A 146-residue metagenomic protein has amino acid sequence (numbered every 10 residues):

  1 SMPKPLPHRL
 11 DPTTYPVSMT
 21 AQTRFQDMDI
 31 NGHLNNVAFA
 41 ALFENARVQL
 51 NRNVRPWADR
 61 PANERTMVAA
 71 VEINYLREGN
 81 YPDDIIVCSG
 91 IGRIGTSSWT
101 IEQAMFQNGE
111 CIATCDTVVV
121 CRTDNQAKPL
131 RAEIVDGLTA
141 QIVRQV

Functional and structural regions predicted by a protein language model:
M2-M19, Y75, G79-P82, I91-V146: HotDog/MaoC-like acyl-thioester-processing domains
M2-Q49, N53: Catalytic strand-loop segment that frames the active site of acyl-thioester-processing enzymes
Q26-M28, R65, G79, K128: Flexible, active-site-adjacent loop/turn segments at secondary-structure boundaries
L34, T66-V68, I112: A broad, structural micro-motif
R52-R65: Short, solvent-exposed helix-to-loop capping segments enriched in aromatics
A62-N80: Small beta-barrel nucleic-acid-binding modules, principally OB-folds
